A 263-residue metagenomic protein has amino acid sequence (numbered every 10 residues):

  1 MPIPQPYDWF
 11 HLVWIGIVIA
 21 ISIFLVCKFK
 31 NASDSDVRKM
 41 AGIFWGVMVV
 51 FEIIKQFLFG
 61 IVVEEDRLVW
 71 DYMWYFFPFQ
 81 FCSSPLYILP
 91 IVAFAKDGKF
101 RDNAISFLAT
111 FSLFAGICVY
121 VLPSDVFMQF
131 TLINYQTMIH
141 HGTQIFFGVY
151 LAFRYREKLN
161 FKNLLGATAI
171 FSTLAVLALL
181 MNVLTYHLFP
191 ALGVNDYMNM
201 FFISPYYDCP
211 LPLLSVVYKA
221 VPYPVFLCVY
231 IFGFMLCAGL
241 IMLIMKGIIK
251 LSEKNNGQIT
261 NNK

Functional and structural regions predicted by a protein language model:
M1-G16, L165-T168, F189-G239: Membrane-interface transmembrane-helix boundary segments in multi-pass integral membrane proteins
L12-A20, P78-I88, L108, M138-F146: Membrane-embedded alpha-helical segments of multi-pass membrane proteins, especially the transmembrane helices
I21-V26, I88-I91, T143-F161, A175: Alpha-helical transmembrane segments in multipass membrane proteins, preferentially the mid-helix core
K28-A41, A95-A104, R154-L165: Membrane-interface helix-boundary motifs at transmembrane edges
V47-F57, F111-P123, F171-N182: Aromatic-anchored segments of alpha-helical transmembrane domains
Q56-D66, Y120-Q129: Juxtamembrane "helix-exit" motif on the non-cytosolic side of transmembrane helices
E65-P78, M128-I139: Non-cytosolic membrane-interface motifs at loop->transmembrane helix junctions
I91-G148, A152: Membrane-proximal helix-loop-helix units in multi-pass membrane proteins
